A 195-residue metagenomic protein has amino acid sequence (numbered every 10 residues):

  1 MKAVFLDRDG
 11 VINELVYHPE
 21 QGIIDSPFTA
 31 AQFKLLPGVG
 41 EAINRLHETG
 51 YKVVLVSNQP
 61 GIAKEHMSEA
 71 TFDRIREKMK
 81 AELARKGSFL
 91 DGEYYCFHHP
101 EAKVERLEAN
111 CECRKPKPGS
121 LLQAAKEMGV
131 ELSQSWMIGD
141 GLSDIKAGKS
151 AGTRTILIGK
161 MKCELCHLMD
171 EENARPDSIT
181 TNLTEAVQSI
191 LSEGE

Functional and structural regions predicted by a protein language model:
M1-K52: Active-site neighborhood of HAD-like aspartate-dependent phosphohydrolases
A3-F5, V54, W136, S178: Hydrophobic "anchor" residues on beta-strands that sit immediately upstream of conserved functional sites
L6-R8, S57, G139-D140: Active-site flanking residues adjacent to catalytic metal/cofactor-binding acidic residues
I12-N13, A63, I145: Catalytic P-loop NTPase motifs of RecA-like helicase/translocase cores
E20-G22, A63, P100, L165: Generic structural signal for helix capping and beta-alpha/helix-loop junctions
G22-Q32, S68-A70, L107-C111: Short glycine-enriched, charge-decorated loop/helix-capping segments at active-site entrances that position
V39-E82, S88-A102, G148: Substrate-recognition element of Asp-dependent hydrolases with the DxDx(T/V) motif
A70, E77-D91, P100-M137, G141-E195: Asp-based, Mg2+/Mn2+-dependent phosphohydrolase catalytic module
